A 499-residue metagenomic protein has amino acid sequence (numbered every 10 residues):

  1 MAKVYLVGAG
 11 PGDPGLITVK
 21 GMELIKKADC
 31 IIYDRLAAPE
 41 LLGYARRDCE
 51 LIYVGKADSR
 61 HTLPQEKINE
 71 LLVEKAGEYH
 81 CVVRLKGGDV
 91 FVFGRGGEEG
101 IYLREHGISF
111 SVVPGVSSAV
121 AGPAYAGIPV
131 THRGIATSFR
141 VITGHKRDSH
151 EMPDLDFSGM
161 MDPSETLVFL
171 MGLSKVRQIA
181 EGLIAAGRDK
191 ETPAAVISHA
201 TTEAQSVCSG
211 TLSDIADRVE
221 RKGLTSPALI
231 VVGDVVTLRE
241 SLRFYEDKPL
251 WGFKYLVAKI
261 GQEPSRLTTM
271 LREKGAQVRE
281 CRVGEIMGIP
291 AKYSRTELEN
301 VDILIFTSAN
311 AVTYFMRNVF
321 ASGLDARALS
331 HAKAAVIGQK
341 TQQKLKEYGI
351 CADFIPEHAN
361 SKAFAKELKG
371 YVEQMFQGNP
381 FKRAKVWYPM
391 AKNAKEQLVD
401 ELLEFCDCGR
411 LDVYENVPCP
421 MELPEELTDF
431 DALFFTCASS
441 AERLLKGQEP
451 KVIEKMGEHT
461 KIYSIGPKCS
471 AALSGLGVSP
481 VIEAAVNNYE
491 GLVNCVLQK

Functional and structural regions predicted by a protein language model:
M1-P14, V19-V116, A228, G288 (+2 more regions): Class I S-adenosyl-L-methionine
M1-V4, K27-A28, R47-C49, G77-C81 (+12 more regions): Short coil/turn connectors at secondary-structure junctions
P11-G12, D58, P64-I68, L72-E78 (+2 more regions): Signature of uroporphyrinogen-III synthase
D29-I31, L51, V82, P129 (+5 more regions): Short, well-ordered beta-strand core segments
Y33, K86, P114, T143 (+5 more regions): Short beta-strand/turn micro-motifs composed of small residues that flank or help shape donor/cofactor-binding pockets
Y33-D34, Y53, V83-G87, F110-G115 (+8 more regions): General beta-strand structural signal in soluble alpha/beta enzymes
G87-P163, F354-A359: Class I SAM-dependent methyltransferase SAM-binding "motif I" and its flanking Rossmann-like core
R147-A195: Conserved anion/nucleotide-ligand pocket segment
